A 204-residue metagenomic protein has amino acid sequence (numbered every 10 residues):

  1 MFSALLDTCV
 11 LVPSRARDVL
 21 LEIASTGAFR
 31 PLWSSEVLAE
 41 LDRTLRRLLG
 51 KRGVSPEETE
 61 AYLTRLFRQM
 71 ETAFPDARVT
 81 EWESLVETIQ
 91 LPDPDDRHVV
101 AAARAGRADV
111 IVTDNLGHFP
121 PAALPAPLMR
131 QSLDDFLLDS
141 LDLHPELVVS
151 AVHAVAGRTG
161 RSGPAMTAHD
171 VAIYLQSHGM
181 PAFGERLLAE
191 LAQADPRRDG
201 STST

Functional and structural regions predicted by a protein language model:
S3-A4, T8-V100, G117-M129, H144-A154 (+1 more regions): Active-site-proximal, substrate-binding regions of enzyme catalytic domains and RNA-binding/basic surfaces
E81-W82, A102-A103, A108-D114: Acidic beta-strand-to-loop metal/phosphate-binding motif
F136: Conserved binding-pocket/active-site segment within a compact domain
D139-L141: Long, charge-dense
